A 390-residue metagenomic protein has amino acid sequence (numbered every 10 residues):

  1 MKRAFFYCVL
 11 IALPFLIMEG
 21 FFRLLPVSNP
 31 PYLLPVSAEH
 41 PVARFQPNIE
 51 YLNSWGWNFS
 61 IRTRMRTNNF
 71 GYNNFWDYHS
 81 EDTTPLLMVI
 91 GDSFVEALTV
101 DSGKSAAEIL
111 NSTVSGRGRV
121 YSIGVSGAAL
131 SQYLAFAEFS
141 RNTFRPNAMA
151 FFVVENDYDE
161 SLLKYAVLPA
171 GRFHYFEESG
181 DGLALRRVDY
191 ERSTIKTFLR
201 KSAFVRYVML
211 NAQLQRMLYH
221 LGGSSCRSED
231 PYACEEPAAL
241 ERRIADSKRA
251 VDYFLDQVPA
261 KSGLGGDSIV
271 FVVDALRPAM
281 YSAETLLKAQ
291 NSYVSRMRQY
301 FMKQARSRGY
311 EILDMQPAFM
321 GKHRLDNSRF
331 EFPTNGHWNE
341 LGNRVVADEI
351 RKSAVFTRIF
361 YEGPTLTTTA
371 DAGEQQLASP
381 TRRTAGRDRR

Functional and structural regions predicted by a protein language model:
M1-L13: N-terminal Sec-pathway targeting helices
A4-F6, I17, F332-E374: Histidine-centered active-site loop/cap adjacent to the catalytic His in serine esterases/O-acetyl transfer systems
F15-P31: Membrane-interface motif at the C-terminal end of an N-terminal transmembrane signal
P26-T113, A233, F319-R329, T381-R390: Membrane/wall-proximal cationic-aromatic binding patches
T84, G116-G118, R145-M149, G263-I269 (+1 more regions): Loop/turn elements at helix/coil->beta-strand transitions in domains of secreted/extracellular proteins
L87-M88, E96-S179: Conserved SGNH/GDSL esterase-like catalytic core that processes O-acyl groups on lipids and polysaccharides
L130, L134, I244, K248 (+2 more regions): Short, amphipathic alpha-helical "lid/cap" segments that border enzyme active or binding sites
E155-M302, M315-G321, E362-G373, L377-R382 (+1 more regions): Serine-dependent acyl-ester chemistry module
